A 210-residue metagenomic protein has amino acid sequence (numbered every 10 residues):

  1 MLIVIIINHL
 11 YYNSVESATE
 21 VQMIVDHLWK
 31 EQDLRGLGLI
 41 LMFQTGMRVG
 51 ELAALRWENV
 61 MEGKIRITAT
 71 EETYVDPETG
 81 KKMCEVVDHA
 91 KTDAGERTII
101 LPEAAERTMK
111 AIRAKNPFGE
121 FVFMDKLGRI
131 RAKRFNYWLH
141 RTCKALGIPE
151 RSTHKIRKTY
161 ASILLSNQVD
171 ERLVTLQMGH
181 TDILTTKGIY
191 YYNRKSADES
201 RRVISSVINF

Functional and structural regions predicted by a protein language model:
M1-V49, A53-L55, A94-G95: Basic, Lys/Arg- and aromatic-enriched nucleic-acid-binding interface segment
V15, E71, M178-V203: Catalytic-site neighborhood detector that most strongly recognizes the C-terminal catalytic loop/helix of tyrosine
A18-T19, P102-I148: Active-site/catalytic core of tyrosine-dependent DNA strand-transfer enzymes
D26, A54, E62, G188-Y192: Phosphate-coordinating loops and pocket residues in cytosolic domains that bind phosphorylated ligands
L37-I40, Q44-E51, R141-C143, K155-T181 (+1 more regions): C-terminal catalytic core of tyrosine-transesterase DNA break-rejoin enzymes
A54-A111: Conserved tyrosine-mediated DNA breakage-rejoining catalytic core shared by Y-recombinases
N59-K64, V169-I189: Short, polar N-cap/turn motifs at the start of nucleic acid-interacting alpha helices
V203-N209: Short, basic, alpha-helical segments at the C-terminal edge of helix-turn-helix-like DNA-binding modules
